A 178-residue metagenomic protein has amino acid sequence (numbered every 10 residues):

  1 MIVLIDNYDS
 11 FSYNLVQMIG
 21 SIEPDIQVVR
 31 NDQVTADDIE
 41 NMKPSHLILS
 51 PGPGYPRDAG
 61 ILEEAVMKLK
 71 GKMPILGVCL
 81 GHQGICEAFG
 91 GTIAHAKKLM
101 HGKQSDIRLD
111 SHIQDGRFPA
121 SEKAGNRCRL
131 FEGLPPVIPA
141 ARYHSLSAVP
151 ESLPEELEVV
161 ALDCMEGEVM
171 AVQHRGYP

Functional and structural regions predicted by a protein language model:
M1-V3: Extreme N-terminal starter segment of soluble prokaryotic enzymes
S12: Active-site-adjacent helical/loop segments in soluble small-molecule enzymes
V16-D25: Two-component/phosphorelay signaling modules centered on CheY-like receiver
D25-N31: Short hydrophobic/Thr-rich beta-strand motif most characteristic of the beta2 strand and flanking loop of CheY-like
T35-K43: Short amphipathic alpha-helix with an adjacent loop that forms part of the alpha/beta core around
P44-I113, R117-G133: Cysteine-nucleophile active-site neighborhood
E122-Y177: Catalytic beta-strand/loop cores that center a nucleophilic Ser/Cys/Thr and support acyl-enzyme chemistry
